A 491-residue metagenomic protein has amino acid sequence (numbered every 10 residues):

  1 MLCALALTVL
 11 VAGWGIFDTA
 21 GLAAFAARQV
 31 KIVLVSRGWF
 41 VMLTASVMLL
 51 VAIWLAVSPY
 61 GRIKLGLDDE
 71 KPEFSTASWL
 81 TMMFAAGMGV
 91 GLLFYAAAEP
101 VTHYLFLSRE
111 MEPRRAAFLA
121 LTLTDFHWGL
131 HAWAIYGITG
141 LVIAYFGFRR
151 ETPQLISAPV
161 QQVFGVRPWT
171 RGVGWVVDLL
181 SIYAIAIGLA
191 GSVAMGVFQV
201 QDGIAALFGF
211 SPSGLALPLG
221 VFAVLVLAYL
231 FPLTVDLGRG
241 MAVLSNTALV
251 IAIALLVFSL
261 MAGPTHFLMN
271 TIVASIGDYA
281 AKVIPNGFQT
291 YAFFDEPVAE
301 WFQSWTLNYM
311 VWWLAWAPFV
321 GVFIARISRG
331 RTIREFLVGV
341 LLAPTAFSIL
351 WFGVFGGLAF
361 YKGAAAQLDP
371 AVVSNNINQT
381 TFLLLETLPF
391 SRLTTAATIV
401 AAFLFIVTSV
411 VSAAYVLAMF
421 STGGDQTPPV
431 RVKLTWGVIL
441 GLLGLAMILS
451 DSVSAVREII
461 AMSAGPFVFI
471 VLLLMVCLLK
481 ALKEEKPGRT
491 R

Functional and structural regions predicted by a protein language model:
M1-A116, T234, V257, M261 (+2 more regions): N-terminal alpha-helical transmembrane segments of multi-pass membrane transport and channel/translocase proteins
L2-I16, L49-W54, M88-L92, H127-F198 (+7 more regions): Helix-loop-helix module between adjacent transmembrane segments
C3, G61-T81, H266, N270 (+5 more regions): C-terminal membrane-solvent junction of multi-pass transporters and transport-like membrane proteins
A4-A12, L225, P344-F347, V432-I448 (+1 more regions): Hydrophobic membrane-spanning alpha-helices of multi-pass integral membrane proteins
T19-V33, A52-K71, A120-H127, L141-T152 (+6 more regions): Membrane-water interface regions at transmembrane-helix termini and the short interhelical loops of multi-pass membrane
A24-V30, V57-T76, V101-T122, Y145-G172 (+3 more regions): Flexible loop linkers connecting adjacent transmembrane helices in multi-pass alpha-helical membrane transporters
L34-G38, D68-A86, L119-L130, S157-I187 (+4 more regions): Transmembrane-helix boundary/entry motifs in multi-pass membrane transporters
W169-V176, S181-R331, V338, A343-T395 (+1 more regions): Membrane-embedded translocation segments of transport machinery
